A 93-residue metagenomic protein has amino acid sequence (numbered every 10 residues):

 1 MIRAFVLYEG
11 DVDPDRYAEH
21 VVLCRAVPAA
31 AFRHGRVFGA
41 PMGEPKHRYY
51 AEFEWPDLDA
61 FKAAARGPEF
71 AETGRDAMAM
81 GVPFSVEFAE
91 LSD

Functional and structural regions predicted by a protein language model:
M1-R66, E87-D93: Short S/T/G/P-rich N-terminal loop/turn motif that feeds into the first structured element of a domain
C24-P28, F70-R75, G81: A common structural junction motif
M80, V86-E87: Helix-adjacent hinge/juxtasegments
